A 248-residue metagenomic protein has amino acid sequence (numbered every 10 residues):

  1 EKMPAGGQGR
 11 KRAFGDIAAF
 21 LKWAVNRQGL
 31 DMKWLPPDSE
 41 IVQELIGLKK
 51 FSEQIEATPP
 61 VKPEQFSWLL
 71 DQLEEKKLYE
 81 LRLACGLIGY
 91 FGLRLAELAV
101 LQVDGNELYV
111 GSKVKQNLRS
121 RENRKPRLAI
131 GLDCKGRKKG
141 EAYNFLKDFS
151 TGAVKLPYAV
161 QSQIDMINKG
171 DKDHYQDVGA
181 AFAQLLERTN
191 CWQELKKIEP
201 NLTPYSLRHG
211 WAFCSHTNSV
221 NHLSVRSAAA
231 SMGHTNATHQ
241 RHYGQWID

Functional and structural regions predicted by a protein language model:
E1-Q28: Non-catalytic DNA-binding core/recognition domains of DNA-processing enzymes
G7-G15, E40-A99: Basic, Lys/Arg- and aromatic-enriched nucleic-acid-binding interface segment
D16, W23, D104, H234 (+1 more regions): Alpha-helical DNA-recognition elements
K22-L35, A84-V114: Short, charged phosphate-coordinating catalytic segments
P60, V114-N117, M232-D248: Catalytic-site neighborhood detector that most strongly recognizes the C-terminal catalytic loop/helix of tyrosine
L73-L78, K169-A230, A237, Q245: Short, basic (Lys/Arg/His-rich) helix/loop patches that form interaction surfaces in the mid-to-C-terminal regions
V100-D148: Conserved tyrosine-mediated DNA breakage-rejoining catalytic core shared by Y-recombinases
D133-E199: Major-groove DNA-contacting interfaces characterized by cationic-aromatic clusters
